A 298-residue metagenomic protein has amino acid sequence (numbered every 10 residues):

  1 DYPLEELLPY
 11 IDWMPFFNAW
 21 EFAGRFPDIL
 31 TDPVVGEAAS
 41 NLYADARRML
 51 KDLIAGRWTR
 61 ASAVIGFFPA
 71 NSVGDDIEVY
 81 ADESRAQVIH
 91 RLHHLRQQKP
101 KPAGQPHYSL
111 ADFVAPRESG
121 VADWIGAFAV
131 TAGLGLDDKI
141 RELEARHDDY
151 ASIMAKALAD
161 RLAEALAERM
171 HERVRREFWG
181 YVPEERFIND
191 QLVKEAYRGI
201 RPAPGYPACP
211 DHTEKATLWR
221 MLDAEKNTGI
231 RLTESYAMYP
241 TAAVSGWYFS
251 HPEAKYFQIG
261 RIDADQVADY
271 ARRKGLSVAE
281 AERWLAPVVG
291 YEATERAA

Functional and structural regions predicted by a protein language model:
D1-I153, A157, R176-F178: Active-site loops and adjacent core secondary-structure elements that bind or stabilize anionic groups
Q105-F113, R117-A298: C-terminal accessory domains/tails appended to large, multi-domain proteins
